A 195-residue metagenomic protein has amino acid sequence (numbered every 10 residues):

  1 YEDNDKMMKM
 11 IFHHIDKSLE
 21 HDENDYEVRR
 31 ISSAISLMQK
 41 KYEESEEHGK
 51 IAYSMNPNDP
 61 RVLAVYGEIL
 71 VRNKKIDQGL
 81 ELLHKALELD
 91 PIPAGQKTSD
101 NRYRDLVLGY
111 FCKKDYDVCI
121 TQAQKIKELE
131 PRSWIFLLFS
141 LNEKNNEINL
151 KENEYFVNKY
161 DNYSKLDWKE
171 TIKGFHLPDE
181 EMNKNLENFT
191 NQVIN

Functional and structural regions predicted by a protein language model:
D3-H13, Q96-D105: Glycine-rich, flexible loop segments associated with nucleotide phosphate handling
D3-M7, K41, K75, N149: Residue-level preference for long, well-ordered alpha-helices that form the structural scaffold of enzyme catalytic
N4-D22, E46-A52: Amphipathic alpha-helices of TPR/Sel1-like and other helical repeat/solenoid scaffolds
H14-E27, S54, E88-S99: Flexible helix-coil transition and linker loops at the boundaries of alpha-helical arrays
E46-K50, P60, A64, E68-N195: Alpha-helical protein-protein interaction modules
